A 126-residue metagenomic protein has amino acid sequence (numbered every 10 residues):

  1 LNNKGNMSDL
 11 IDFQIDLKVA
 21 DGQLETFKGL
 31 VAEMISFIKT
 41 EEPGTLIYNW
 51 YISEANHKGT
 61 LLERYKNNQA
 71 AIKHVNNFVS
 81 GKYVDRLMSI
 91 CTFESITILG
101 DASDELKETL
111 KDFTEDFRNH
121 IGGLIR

Functional and structural regions predicted by a protein language model:
N3-G59, K66-N76, S89-R126: Short S/T/G/P-rich N-terminal loop/turn motif that feeds into the first structured element of a domain
V79: Active-site/pore-lining binding-face segments in mid-to-C-terminal subdomains
R86: Conserved serine/cysteine hydrolase catalytic core
